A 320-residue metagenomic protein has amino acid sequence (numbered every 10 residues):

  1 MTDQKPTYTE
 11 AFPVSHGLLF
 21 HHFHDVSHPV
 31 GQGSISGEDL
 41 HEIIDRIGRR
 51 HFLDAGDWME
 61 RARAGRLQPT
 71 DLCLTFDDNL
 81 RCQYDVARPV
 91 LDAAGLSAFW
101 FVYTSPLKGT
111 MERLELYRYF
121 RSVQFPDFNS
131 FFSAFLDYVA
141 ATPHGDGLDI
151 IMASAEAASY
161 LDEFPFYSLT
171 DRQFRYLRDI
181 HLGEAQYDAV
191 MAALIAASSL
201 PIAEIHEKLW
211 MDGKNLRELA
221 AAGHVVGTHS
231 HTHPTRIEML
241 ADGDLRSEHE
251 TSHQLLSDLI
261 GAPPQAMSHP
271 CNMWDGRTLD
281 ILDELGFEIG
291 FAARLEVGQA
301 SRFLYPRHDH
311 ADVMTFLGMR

Functional and structural regions predicted by a protein language model:
T2-T75, R81-C82, Y117-F120, A221 (+2 more regions): C-terminal active-site subregion of NodB/CE4 polysaccharide deacetylases
S15-V26, G33, A93-M273, R302-Y305: Metal-dependent polysaccharide deacetylase catalytic core of the NodB/CE4 family, i.e., the active-site-bearing domain
D77, L91: Hydrophobic/aromatic pocket-lining and membrane-interface residues
L80-R81, T232: Short active-site segment of divalent metal-dependent hydrolases/proteases that encodes the spacing between
Q83-A87: Membrane-embedded segments
P89, R217, L279-D280: Alpha-helical segments flanking ligand/cofactor-binding loops in enzyme cores
